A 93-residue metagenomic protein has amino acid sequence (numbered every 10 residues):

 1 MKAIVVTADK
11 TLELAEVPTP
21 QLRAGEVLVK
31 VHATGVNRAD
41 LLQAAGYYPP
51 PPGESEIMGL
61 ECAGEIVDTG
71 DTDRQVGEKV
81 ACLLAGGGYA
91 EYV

Functional and structural regions predicted by a protein language model:
M1-K2: Extreme N-terminal starter segment of soluble prokaryotic enzymes
V5-L12: Extracellular beta-rich ligand/substrate-recognition surface
E13, N37: Conserved Rossmann-like nucleotide-binding pocket used by diverse enzymes that bind dinucleotide cofactors
L14-E16, Y92: Well-ordered beta-strand positions in beta-sheet-rich domains
P18-G35, Y47-G87: Glycine-rich beta-strand-centered segment in the early N-terminal region that forms part of a ligand/cofactor-binding
A39-A45: Cytochrome P450 core scaffold surrounding the K-helix E-X-X-R motif and the conserved "meander" helix-loop region
G87-V93: Short, Lys/Arg- and Gly-enriched loop/turn segments at beta-strand edges
